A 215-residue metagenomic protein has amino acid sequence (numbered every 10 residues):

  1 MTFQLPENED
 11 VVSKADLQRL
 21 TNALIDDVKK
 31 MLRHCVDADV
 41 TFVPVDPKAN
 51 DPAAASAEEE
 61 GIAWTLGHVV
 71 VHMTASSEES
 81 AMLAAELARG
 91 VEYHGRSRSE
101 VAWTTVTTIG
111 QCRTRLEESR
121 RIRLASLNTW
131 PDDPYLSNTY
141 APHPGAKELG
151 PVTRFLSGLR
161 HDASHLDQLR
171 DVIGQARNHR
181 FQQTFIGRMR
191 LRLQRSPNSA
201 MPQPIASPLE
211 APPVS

Functional and structural regions predicted by a protein language model:
M1-R33: Extreme N-terminal tail/first-helix region
T2-E7, P47-R98, N138-S215: Short, contiguous alpha-helical
D10-K14, A63-L66, T105-G110, V152: Active-site oxyanion-binding pockets that recognize sulfate/phosphate
Q18-I25, A63, V70, T74 (+3 more regions): Generic structural concept
L24, E100-N138, V152-G158: Acidic/histidine-rich alpha-helical segments that form the ligand environment of transition-metal centers
I25-V36, S77-A81, A85, E117-P131 (+1 more regions): Structural signal for well-ordered, non-membrane alpha-helices
D37-N50: A short, well-structured edge-of-sheet supersecondary motif
